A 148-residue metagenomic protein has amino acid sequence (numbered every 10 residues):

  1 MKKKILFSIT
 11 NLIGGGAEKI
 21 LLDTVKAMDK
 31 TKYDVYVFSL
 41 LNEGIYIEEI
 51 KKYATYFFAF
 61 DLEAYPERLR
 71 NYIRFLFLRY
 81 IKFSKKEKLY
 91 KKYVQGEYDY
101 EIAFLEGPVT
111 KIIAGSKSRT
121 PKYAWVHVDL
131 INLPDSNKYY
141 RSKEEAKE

Functional and structural regions predicted by a protein language model:
K2-L6: Extreme N-terminal starter segment of soluble prokaryotic enzymes
F7-G14, A27, T31-L76: N-terminal strand-loop element at the rim of the active site of nucleotide-sugar-dependent glycosyltransferases
I13, L40-G44, L105-V109, V128-N132: Short beta->alpha connector loops
G15-D23: A conserved mid-protein helix/loop that constitutes part of the nucleotide-sugar donor-binding site
A17, A103-E106, E148: Replace "coordinates the UDP/GDP/TDP-sugar" with "coordinates nucleotide-activated sugar donors
F83-V94, Y100-R119, I131-N132: An aromatic- and histidine-rich active-site surface loop
K88-E97, P134-E148: Membrane-proximal helix-turn-helix segments that form the acceptor-binding/catalytic region of lipid-linked
